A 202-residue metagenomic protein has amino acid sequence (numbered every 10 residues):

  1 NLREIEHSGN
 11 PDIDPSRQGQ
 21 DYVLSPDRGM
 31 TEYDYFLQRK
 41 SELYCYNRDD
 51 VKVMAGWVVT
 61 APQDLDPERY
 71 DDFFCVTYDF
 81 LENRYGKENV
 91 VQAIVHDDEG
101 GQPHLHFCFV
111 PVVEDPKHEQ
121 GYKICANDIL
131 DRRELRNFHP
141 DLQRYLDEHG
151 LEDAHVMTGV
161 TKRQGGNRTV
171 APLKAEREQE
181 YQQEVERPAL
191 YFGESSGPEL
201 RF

Functional and structural regions predicted by a protein language model:
N1-F202: N-terminal nicking endonuclease/strand-transfer module with a His-rich metal-binding environment and a catalytic Tyr
